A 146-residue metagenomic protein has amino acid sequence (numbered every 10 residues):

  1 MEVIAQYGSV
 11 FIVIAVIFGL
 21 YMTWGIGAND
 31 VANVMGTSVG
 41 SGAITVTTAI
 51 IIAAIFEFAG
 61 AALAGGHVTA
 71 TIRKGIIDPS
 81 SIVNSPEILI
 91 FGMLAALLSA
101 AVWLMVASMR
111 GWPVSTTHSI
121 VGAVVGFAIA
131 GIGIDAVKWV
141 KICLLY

Functional and structural regions predicted by a protein language model:
M1-I14, G66, A70-F91: Helix-loop-helix hairpins and the membrane-proximal interhelical loops of multi-pass alpha-helical transport proteins
S9-T23, S85-L98, H118-I120: Structural signature of hydrophobic alpha-helical transmembrane segments
M22-T23, F56-A62, E87-A95, V106-R110: Helix-loop-helix module between adjacent transmembrane segments
G27-T37, A43, R110-G122: Short, non-helical or kinked segments that cap or interrupt transmembrane helices
A43-A54: Membrane-interface alpha-helices at helix entry/exit sites of multi-pass transporters
A62-G75, M109, P113, I132-V140: Transmembrane alpha-helix boundary signature
Y146: Conserved small/polar residues in nucleotide/adenosyl-binding loops
